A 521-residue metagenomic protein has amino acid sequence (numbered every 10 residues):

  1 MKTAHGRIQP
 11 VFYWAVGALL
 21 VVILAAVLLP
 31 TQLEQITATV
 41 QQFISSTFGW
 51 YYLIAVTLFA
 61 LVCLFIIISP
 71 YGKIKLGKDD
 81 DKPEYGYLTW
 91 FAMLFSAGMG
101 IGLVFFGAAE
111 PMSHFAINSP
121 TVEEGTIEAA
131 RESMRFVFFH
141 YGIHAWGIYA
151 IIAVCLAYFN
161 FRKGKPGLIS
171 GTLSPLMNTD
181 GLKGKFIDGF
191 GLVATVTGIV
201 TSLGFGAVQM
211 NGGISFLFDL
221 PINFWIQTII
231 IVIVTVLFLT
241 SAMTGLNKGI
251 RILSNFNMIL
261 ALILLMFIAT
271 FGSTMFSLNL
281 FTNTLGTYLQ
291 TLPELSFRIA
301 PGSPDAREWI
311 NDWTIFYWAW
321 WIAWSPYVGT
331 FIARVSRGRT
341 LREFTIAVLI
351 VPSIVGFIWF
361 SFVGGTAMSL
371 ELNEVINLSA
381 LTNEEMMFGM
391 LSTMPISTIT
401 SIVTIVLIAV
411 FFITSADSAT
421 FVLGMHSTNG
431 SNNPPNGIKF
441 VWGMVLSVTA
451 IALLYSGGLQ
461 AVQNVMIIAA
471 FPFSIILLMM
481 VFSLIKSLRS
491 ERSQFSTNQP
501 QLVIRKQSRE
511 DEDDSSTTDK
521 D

Functional and structural regions predicted by a protein language model:
M1-A129, M243, M266, F482-R492 (+2 more regions): N-terminal alpha-helical transmembrane segments of multi-pass membrane transport and channel/translocase proteins
M1-H5, L29-I44, C63-K82, S133-H140 (+7 more regions): Membrane-water interface regions at transmembrane-helix termini and the short interhelical loops of multi-pass membrane
K2, Q35-Q41, S69-Y87, M112-R135 (+5 more regions): Flexible loop linkers connecting adjacent transmembrane helices in multi-pass alpha-helical membrane transporters
K2-P10, S45-G49, D79-A97, S133-I143 (+5 more regions): Transmembrane-helix boundary/entry motifs in multi-pass membrane transporters
A4-G6, P10-Y13, A18-V27, A60-F65 (+9 more regions): Helix-loop-helix module between adjacent transmembrane segments
A18, Y51-I68, A261-G272, V355-G365 (+3 more regions): Hydrophobic alpha-helical segments of multi-pass membrane transport proteins
L182-F186, F190-R339, I346, V351-I402 (+1 more regions): Membrane-embedded translocation segments of transport machinery
Q499-D521: Long, low-complexity, intrinsically disordered cytosolic termini of multi-pass membrane proteins
